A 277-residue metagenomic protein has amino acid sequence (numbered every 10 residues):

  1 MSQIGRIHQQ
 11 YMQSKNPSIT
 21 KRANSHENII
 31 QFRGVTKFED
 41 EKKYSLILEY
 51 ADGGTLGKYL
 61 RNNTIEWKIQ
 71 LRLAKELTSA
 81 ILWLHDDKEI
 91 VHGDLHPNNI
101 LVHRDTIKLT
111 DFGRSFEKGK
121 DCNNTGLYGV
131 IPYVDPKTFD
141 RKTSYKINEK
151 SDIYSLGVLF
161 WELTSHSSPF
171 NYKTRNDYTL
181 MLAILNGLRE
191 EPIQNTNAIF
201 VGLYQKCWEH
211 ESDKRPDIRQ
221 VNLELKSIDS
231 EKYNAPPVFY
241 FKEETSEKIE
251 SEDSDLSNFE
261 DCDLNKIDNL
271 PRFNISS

Functional and structural regions predicted by a protein language model:
G5-E27: The N-lobe alphaC helix and its flanking beta3-alphaC-beta4 segment of protein kinase-like domains, centered on
Q31-Y44: Short beta-strand micro-motifs within the conserved protein kinase catalytic domain, predominantly in the N-lobe
E41-T55: Conserved short submotifs of the Hanks-type protein kinase catalytic core that shape the nucleotide-binding pocket
H85-V102: Catalytic-loop of the protein kinase fold
N98-P132, P136: Activation segment/activation loop of eukaryotic-type protein kinase catalytic domains
D152: Conserved catalytic-loop aspartate of Hanks-type protein kinases
W208-Q220: A conserved short helix/loop substructure at the end of the activation segment of eukaryotic-like protein kinase domains
